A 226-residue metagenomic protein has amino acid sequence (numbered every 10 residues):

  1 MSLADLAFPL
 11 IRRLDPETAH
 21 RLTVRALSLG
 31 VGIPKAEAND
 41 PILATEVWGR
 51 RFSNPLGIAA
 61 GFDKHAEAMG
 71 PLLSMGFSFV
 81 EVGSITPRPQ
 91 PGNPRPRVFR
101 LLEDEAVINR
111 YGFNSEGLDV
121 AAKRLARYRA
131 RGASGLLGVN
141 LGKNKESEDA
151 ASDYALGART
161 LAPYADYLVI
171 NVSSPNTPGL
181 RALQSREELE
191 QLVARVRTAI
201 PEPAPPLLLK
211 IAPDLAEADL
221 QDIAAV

Functional and structural regions predicted by a protein language model:
M1, K35-G57, V120-A133: N-terminal amphipathic alpha-helix/helix-capping segment at the start of soluble metabolic enzymes
S2-T45, N109-N114, D119: An N-cap/entry alpha-helix motif that binds or orients negatively charged groups
R51-R88: Active-site cofactor/substrate anionic-group-binding motifs, chiefly glycine- and Lys/Arg-rich phosphate-binding loops
N54-A60, S78-V82, N109, L137-L141 (+2 more regions): Hydrophobic faces of well-ordered beta-strands that scaffold small-molecule active sites in alpha/beta enzyme cores
G61-H65, K145, P213-A216: Short beta->alpha connector loops
G83-A133: A gly/proline- and charged-residue-enriched helix-loop-helix capping module
E105-E116, V139-D149, G179-A182: Flexible, glycine/proline-enriched loop segments at strand-loop-helix junctions that form or flank small-ligand binding
R131-G132, L136, E148-V226: Alpha/beta enzyme core
